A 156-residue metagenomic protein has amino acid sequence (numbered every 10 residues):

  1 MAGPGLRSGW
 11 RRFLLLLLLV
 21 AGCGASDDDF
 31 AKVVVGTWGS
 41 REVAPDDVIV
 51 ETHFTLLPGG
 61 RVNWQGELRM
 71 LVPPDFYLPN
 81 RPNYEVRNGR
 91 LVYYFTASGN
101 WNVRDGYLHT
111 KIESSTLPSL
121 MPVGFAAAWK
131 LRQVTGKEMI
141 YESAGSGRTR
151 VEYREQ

Functional and structural regions predicted by a protein language model:
M1-A2, S26: A general boundary/transition motif marking the beginning of the first structured unit of a protein
A2-F13: Bacterial N-terminal signal peptides that target proteins for export
R12-A21: Bacterial N-terminal signal peptides
C23-Q156: Lipid interaction determinants
